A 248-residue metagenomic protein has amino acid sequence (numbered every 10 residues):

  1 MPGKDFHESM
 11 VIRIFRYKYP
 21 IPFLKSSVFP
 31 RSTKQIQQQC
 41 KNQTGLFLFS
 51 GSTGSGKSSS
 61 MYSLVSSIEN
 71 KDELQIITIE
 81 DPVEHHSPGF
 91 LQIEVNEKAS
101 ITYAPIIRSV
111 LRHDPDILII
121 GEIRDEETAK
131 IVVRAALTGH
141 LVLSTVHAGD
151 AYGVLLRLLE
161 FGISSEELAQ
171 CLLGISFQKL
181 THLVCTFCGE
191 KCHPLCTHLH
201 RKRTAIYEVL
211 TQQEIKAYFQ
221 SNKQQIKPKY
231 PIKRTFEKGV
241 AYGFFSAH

Functional and structural regions predicted by a protein language model:
M1-H248: Short, flexible helix-loop junctions that flank or precede catalytic/ligand sites
